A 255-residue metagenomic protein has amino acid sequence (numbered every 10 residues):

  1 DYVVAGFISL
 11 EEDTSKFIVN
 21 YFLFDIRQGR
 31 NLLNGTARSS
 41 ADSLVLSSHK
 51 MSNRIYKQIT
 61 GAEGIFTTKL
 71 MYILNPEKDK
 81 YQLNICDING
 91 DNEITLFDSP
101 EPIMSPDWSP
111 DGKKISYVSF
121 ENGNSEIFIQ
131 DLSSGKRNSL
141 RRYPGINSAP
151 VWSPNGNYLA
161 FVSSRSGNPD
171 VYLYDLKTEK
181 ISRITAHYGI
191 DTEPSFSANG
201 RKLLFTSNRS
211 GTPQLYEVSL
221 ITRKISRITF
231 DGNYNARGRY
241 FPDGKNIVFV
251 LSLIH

Functional and structural regions predicted by a protein language model:
D1-S52: Amphipathic beta-strand/beta-sheet edge segments enriched in Tyr/Trp
T14-I18, K78-N84, N124-F128, N168-Y172 (+1 more regions): Structural motif
G64-F66, P110-D111, P154-N155, A198-N199 (+1 more regions): Residue-level detector of Asp-centered blade-edge/turn motifs that repeat once per structural unit in beta-propeller
L70, I115-S116, G156-A160, G200-L204 (+1 more regions): Hydrophobic beta-strand positions that form the internal "hydrophobic ladder" of WD40/Gbeta-like beta-propeller blades
D87-P102, Q130-S148, Y174-I190, V218-Y234: Multi-bladed beta-propeller domains
I254-H255: Conserved small/polar residues in nucleotide/adenosyl-binding loops
